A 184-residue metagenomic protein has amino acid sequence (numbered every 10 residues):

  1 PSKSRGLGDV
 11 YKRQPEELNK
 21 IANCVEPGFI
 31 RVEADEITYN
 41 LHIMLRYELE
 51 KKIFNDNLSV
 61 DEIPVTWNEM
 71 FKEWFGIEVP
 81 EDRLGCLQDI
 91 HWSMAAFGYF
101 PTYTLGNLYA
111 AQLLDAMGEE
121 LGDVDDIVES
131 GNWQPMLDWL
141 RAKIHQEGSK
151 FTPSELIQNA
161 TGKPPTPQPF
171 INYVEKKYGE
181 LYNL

Functional and structural regions predicted by a protein language model:
P1-Y11: Single conserved hydrophobic/aromatic residue that forms the stacking wall/gate of nucleotide- or nucleobase-binding
D9-Y39: Long, K/E/R/D-enriched contiguous segments that form extended
I43, Y47-L184: C-terminal, non-catalytic "cap/extension" segments appended to globular domains
